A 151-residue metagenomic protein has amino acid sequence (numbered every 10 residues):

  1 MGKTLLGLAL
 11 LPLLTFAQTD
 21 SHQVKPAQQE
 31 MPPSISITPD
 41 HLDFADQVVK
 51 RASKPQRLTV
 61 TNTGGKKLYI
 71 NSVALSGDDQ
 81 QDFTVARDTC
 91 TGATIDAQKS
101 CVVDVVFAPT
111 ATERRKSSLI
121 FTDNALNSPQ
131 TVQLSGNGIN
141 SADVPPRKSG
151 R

Functional and structural regions predicted by a protein language model:
G2-L8: Sec-dependent signal peptide recognition, specifically the positively charged N-region followed immediately by
L10-A17: Hydrophobic h-region of N-terminal signal peptides that target proteins for export in Gram-negative bacteria
H22-K67, A108-T112, S135-R151: Beta-sheet-dominated interaction scaffolds and their linkers
P32-T38, G65-D104: Surface-exposed binding patches on compact interaction domains or structured appendages
P55, V102, K116-S118: Short, conserved beta-strand segments of beta-strand-rich sandwich/propeller modules, principally
E113-A125: A short beta-strand micro-motif common to beta-rich folds, especially ectodomain repeats
N124-N137: Terminal edge beta-strands and adjacent linker/stalk segments of extracellular immunoglobulin-superfamily beta-sandwich
